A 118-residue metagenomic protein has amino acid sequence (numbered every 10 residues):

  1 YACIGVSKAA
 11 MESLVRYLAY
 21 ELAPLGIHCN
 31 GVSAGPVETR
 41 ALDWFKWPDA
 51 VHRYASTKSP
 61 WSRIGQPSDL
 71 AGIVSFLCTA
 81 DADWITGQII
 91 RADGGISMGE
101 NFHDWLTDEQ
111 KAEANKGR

Functional and structural regions predicted by a protein language model:
A2: Cytosolic ligand/metal-binding cores
S7, V15: Active-site helix of classical SDR
Y20-P24, D83: Alpha-helical segment proximal to the catalytic Tyr-Lys
H28-E38, C78, R91-D93: Conserved SDR Rossmann-fold cofactor-binding beta-strand/turn motif
S33-W44, M98: Short, flexible catalytic-loop segment of classical short-chain dehydrogenase/reductase
F45-S59, D108-R118: A short C-terminal helix-loop "cap" of Rossmann-like NAD(P)-dependent dehydrogenase/epimerase domains
S59-L70, D81: A conserved structural motif in NAD(P)-dependent oxidoreductases
S75, T86-R118: Short C-terminal tail/terminal secondary-structure segment of NAD(P)H-dependent dehydrogenase/reductase domains
